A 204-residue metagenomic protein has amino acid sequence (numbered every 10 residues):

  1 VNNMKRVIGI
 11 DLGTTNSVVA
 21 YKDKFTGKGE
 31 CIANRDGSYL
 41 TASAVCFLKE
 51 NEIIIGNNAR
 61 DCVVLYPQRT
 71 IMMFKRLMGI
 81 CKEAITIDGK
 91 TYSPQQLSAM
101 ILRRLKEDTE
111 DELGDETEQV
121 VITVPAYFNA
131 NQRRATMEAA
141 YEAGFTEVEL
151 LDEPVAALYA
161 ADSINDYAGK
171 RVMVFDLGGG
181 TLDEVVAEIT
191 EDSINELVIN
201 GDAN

Functional and structural regions predicted by a protein language model:
V1-C81, I87-T91, E110-N204: Oxyanion-binding/catalytic loops of NTP- or PPi-dependent enzymes
T86-E107: Adenine-nucleotide phosphate-binding core of ATP-dependent small-molecule kinases
